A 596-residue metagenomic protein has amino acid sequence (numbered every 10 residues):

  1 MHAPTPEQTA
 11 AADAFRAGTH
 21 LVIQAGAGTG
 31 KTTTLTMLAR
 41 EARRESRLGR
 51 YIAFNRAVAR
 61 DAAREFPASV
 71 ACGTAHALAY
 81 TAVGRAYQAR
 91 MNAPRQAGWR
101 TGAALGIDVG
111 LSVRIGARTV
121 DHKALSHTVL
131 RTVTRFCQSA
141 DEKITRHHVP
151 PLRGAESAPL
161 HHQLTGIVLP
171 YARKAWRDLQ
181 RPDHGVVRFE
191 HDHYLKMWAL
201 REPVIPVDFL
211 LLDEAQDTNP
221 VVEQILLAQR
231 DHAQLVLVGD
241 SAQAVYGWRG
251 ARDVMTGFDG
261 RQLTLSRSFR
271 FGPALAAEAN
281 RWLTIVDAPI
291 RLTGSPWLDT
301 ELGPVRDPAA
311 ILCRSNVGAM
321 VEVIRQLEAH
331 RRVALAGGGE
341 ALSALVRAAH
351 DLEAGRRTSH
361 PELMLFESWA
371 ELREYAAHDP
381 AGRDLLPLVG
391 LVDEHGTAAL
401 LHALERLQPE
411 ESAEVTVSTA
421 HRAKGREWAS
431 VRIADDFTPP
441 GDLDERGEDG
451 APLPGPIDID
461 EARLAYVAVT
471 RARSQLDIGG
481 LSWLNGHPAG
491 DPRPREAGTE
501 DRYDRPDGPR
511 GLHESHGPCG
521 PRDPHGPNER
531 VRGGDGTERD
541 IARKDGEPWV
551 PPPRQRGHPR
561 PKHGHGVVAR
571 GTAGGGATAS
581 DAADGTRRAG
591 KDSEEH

Functional and structural regions predicted by a protein language model:
M1-D13, H20-V22, T34, V113-L211 (+4 more regions): Accessory N-terminal region flanking or inserted into the helicase ATPase core in nucleic-acid motor proteins
M1-M91, N280, T470, V567-G571 (+2 more regions): P-loop NTPase Walker
Q24-L35, F54-V58, H76, V204-I205 (+11 more regions): Conserved helicase motor core of SF1/SF2 NTP-dependent helicases
R47, D231-Q234, A472-S474: A short helix->loop->beta-strand "cap" motif at the edges of active sites that frequently abuts
R56-V133, H330-A344: Conserved P-loop NTPase-based nucleic-acid remodeling module centered on helicase motor cores
A349-G479, W483-N485: Conserved helicase C-terminal RecA-like lobe
G498-R505, G526-R556: Charged, amphipathic alpha-helical linker segments immediately N-terminal to NTP-binding catalytic cores
G508-G526: Acidic, glycine-centered low-complexity repeats within long intrinsically disordered regions
